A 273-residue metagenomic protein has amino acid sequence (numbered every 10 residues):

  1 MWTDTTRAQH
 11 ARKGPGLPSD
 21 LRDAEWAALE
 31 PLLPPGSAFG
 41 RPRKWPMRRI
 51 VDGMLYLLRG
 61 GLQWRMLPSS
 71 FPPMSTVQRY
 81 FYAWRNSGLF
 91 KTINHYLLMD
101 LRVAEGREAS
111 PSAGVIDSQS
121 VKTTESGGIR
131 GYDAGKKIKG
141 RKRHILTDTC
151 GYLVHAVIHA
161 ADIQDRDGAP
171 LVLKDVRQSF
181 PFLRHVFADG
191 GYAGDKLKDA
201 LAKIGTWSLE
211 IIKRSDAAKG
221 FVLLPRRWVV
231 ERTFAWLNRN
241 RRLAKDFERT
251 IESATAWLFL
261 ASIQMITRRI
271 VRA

Functional and structural regions predicted by a protein language model:
M1-A273: Short alpha-helical elements
